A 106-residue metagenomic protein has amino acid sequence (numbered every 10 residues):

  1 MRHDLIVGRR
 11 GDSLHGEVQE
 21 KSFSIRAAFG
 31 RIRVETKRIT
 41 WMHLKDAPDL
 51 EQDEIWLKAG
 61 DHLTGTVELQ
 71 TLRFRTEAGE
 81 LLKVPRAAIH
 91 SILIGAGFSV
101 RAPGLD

Functional and structural regions predicted by a protein language model:
M1-D106: Compositionally biased alpha-helical segments
